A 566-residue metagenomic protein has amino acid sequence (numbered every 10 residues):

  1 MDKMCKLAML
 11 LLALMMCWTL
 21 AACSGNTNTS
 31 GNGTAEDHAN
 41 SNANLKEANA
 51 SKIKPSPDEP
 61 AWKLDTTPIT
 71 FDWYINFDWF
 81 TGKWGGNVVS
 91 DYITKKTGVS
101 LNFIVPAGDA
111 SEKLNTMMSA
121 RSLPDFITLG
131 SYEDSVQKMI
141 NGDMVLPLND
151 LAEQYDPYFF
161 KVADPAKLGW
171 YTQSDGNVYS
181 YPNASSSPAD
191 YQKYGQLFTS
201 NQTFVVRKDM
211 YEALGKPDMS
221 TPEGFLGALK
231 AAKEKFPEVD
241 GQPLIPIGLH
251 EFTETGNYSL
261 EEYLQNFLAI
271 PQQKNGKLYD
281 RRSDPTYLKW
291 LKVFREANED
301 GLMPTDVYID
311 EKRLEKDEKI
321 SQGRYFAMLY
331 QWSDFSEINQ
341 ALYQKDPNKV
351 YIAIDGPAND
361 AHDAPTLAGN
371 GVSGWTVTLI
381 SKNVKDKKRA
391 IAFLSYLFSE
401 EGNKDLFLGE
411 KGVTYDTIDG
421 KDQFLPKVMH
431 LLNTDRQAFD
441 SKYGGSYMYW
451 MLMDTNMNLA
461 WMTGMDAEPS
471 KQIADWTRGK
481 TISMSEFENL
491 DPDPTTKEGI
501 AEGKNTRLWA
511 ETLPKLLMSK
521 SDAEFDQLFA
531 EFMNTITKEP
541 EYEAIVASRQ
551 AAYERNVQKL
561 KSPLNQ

Functional and structural regions predicted by a protein language model:
M1-L10: Bacterial N-terminal signal peptides that target proteins for export
W18-A22: C-terminal motif of bacterial Sec signal peptides marking the signal peptidase cleavage site
C23-P222, Y258, E262, Y279-D280 (+1 more regions): Conserved N-terminal structural module of periplasmic/extracytoplasmic solute-binding proteins
T67-F71, T97-L101, R121-D125, D143-L146 (+6 more regions): Loop/turn elements at helix/coil->beta-strand transitions in domains of secreted/extracellular proteins
Q137-K138, H250-Q273, F294-M451: Extracytoplasmic/periplasmic substrate-binding proteins
V145-S174, L229-K233, Q242-K277, F326-Y343: Carboxylate/His-rich catalytic cores and anion/metal-binding grooves
N177, P182-T255, Q273-K319, I380-R389 (+4 more regions): Helix-loop-helix "hinge/cap" segment bordering the ligand-binding cleft or interdomain interface
Y396, E400-K515, K520: Conserved small-residue motifs centered on glycine
